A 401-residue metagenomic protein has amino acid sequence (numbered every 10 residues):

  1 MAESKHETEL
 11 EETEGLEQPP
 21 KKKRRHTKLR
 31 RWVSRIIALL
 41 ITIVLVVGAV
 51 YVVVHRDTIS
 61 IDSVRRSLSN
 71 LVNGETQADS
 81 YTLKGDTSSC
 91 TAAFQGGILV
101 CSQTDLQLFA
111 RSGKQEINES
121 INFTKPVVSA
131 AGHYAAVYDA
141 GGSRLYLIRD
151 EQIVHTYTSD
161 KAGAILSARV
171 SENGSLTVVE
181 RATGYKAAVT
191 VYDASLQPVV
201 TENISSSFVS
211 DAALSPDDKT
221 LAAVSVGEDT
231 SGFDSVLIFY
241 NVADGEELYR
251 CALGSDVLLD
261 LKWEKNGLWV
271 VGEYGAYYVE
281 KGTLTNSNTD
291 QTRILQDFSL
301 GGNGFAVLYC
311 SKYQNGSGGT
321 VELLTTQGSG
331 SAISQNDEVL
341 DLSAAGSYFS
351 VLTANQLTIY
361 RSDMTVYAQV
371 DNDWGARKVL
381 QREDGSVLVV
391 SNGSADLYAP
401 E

Functional and structural regions predicted by a protein language model:
M1-D79, G85-D86, E401: Sequence/structural signature of beta-propeller modules and their immediately flanking N-terminal secretory/stalk
S69-L83, S112-S120, Q152-S159, Q197-N203 (+4 more regions): A short beta-strand motif characteristic of beta-propeller blades
A78, T82-A92, I121-H133, A162-E172 (+6 more regions): Repeated scaffold domains used in trafficking and secretory/extracellular systems, primarily beta-propellers
I98, A135, G174-T177, D218-A222 (+4 more regions): Hydrophobic beta-strand positions that form the internal "hydrophobic ladder" of WD40/Gbeta-like beta-propeller blades
D105-Q107, S143-L147, G184-T190, T230-F239 (+4 more regions): Structural motif
E116-V224: Non-cytosolic head/periplasmic domains of membrane-anchored proteins
Y185-V279: Solenoidal tandem-repeat scaffolds enriched in leucines and small polar residues
L284-N372: Intrinsically disordered, low-complexity segments enriched in Gly and acidic/Ser/Thr residues that form flexible
